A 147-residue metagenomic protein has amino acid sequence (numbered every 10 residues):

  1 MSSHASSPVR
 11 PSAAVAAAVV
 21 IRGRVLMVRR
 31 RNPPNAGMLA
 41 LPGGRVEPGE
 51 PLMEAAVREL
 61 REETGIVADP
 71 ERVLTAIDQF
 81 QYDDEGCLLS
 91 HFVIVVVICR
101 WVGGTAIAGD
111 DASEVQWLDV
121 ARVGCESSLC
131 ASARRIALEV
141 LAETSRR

Functional and structural regions predicted by a protein language model:
S2-L26, R45, I98: Conserved N-terminal beta-strand and adjoining loop/helix that marks the start of the Nudix/MutT-like hydrolase domain
V15, A68-E71: Small-residue-enriched segments and motifs
R29-N32: Short, small-residue-rich loop/turn micro-motifs
P34-L39: A conserved beta-turn-beta hairpin within the catalytic core of GNAT-like acetyltransferases that forms part
L41-G43: Thr-Gly-centered strand-to-loop micro-motif
V46-D69, Q79-A131: Unchanged
L74-T75: Local beta-strand/beta-hairpin segments that build beta-sheet-rich folds
S132-R147: Charged phosphate-binding loop/patch that engages nucleotide di/tri-phosphates or the phosphate backbone of nucleic
